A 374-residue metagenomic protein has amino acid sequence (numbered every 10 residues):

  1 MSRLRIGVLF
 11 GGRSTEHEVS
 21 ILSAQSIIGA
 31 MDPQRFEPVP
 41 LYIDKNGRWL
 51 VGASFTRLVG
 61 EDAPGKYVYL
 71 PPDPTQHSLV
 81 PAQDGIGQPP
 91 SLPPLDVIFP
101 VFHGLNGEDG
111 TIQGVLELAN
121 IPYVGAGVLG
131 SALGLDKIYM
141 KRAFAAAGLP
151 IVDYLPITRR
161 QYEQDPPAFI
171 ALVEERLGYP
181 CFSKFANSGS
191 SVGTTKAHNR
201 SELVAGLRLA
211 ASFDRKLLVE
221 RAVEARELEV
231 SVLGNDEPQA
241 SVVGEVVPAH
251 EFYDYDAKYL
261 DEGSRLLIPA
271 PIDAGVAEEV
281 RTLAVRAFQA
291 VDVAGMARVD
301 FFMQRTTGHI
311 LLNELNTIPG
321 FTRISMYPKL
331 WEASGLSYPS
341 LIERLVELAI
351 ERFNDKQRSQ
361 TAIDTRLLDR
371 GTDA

Functional and structural regions predicted by a protein language model:
M1-L129, L133-L135, Y139, A146 (+6 more regions): ATP-binding N-terminal substructure of ATP-dependent carboxylate-amine bond-forming enzymes
S2-L4, F10-R13, P33, D273-A374: ATP-dependent carboxylate activation and anion-phosphoryl transfer catalytic cores that bind Mg-ATP to form
S20, I151-P156, P180-R208, E227-E229: Glycine-rich phosphate-binding loop of ATP-grasp-fold ATP-dependent ligases
P38, P122-Y123, I151, C181 (+2 more regions): Hydrophobic beta-strand scaffold residues
G114-Y123, N199, V204, A333-S334: A glycine- and small-aliphatic-rich helix-loop capping segment at beta-alpha/alpha-beta transitions that lines
F144-A145, V173-T194, D214-E224, L228: ATP-grasp fold ATP-binding core
T195-T282, R305-L311: Phosphate-binding site of ATP-dependent enzymes
